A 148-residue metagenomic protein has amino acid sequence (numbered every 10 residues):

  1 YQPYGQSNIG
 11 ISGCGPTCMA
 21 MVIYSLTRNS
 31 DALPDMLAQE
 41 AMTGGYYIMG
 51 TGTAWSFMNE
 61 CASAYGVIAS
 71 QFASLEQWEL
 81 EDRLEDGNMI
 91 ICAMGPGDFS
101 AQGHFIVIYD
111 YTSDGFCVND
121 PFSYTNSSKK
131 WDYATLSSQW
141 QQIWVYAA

Functional and structural regions predicted by a protein language model:
Y1-I48: Active-site-adjacent structural segments surrounding the nucleophilic cysteine of cysteine proteases and isopeptidases
G15-I23, P34, A38, W55-A62 (+4 more regions): Extracytoplasmic/secreted envelope proteins and their assembly/folding machinery, especially bacterial periplasmic
M21, R28, T43-I48, L75-W78 (+3 more regions): Solvent-exposed loop/turn segments at secondary-structure junctions within structured extracellular/periplasmic domains
A32-P34, Q39-A73: Mid-length scaffold segments of soluble, non-membrane domains
S63, L84-E85, S137: Alpha-helix boundary recognition
I68-C117: Active-site-adjacent substructure of cysteine-protease-like catalytic cores
Y111-A148: Noncatalytic regulatory segments and standalone regulatory/sensor domains
